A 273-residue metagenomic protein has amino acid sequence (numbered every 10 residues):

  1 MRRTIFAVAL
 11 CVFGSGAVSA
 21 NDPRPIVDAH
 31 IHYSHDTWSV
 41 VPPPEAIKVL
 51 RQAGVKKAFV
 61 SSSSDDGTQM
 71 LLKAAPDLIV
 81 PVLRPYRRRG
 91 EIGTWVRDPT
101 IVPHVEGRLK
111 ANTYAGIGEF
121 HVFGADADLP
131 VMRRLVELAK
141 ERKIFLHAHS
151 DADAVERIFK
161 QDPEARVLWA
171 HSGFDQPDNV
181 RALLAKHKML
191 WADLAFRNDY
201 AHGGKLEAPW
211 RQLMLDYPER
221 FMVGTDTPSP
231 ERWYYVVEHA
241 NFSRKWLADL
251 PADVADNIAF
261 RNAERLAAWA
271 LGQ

Functional and structural regions predicted by a protein language model:
R2-T4, S19-A29, S39-S61, D66 (+3 more regions): Mid-to-C-terminal alpha-helical segments outside catalytic/metal-binding sites
F6-G16: Bacterial N-terminal signal peptides
N21, D66-F145, W191, F196-D199: Active-site gating/metal-coordination segments in enzymes
P25-A29, K56-S62, V80-R84, A115-E119 (+4 more regions): Structural recognition of the beta-strand scaffold that forms the well-ordered cores of secreted hydrolase catalytic
H30, L50, I117, A139 (+5 more regions): Conserved, mostly hydrophobic/aromatic
S34-D36, D65-T68, R88-G90, F123-D126 (+4 more regions): Active-site environment of divalent metal-dependent phosphoester hydrolases
V80, H187-W191, V237-R244: Active-site gating loops and adjacent loop-to-helix segments of metal-dependent hydrolytic enzymes
L83, D126-V223, G272: Catalytic pocket-lining loop regions of alpha/beta-barrel enzymes, especially the amidohydrolase/enolase/GH5 lineages
